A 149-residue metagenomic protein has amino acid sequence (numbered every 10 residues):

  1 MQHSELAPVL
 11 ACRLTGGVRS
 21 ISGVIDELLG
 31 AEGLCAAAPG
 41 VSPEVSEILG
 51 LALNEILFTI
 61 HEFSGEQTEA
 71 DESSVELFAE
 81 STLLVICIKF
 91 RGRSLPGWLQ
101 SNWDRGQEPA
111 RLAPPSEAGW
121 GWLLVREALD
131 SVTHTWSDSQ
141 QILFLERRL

Functional and structural regions predicted by a protein language model:
M1-L51: Bergerat-fold GHKL ATPase/HATPase_c domain
M1-R19, Q107-L149: Flexible, glycine-/charge-rich segments associated with ATP-binding catalytic modules
P43-D71: Conserved ATP-binding N-box helix of the HATPase_c
E72-T82: Short beta-strand/loop element within the Bergerat-fold HATPase_c
E80-L83, S137-S139: Short strand-connecting beta-turns/loops that link adjacent beta-strands
L84-A118: Glycine-rich/acidic phosphate-handling loop/turn and adjacent ATP-lid/helix of nucleotide-binding kinase/ATPase domains
